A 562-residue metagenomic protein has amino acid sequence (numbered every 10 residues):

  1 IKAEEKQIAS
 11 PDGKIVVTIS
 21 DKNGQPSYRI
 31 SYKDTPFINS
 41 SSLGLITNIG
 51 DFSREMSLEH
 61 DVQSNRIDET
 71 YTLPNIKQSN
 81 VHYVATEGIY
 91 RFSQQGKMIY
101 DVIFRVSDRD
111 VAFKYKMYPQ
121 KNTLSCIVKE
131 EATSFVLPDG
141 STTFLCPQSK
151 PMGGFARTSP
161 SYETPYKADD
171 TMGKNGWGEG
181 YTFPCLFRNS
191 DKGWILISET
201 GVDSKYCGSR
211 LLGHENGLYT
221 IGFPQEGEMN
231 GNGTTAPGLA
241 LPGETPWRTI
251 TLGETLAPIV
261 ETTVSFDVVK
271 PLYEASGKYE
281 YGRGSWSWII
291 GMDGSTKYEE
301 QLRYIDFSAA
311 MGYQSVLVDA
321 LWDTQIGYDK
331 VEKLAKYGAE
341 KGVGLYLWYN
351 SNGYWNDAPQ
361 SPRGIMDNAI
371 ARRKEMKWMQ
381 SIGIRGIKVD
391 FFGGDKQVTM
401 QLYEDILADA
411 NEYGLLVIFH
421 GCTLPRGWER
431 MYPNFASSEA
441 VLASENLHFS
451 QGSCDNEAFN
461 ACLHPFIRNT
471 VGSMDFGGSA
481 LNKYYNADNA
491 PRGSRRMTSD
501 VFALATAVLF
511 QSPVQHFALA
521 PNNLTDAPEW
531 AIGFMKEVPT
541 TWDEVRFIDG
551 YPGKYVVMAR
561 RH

Functional and structural regions predicted by a protein language model:
E5-S265: N-terminal accessory beta-strand-rich subdomains and adjacent acidic, glycine-rich linkers that precede catalytic cores
Y90, L519-H562: Glycan-recognition and catalytic regions of carbohydrate-active enzymes
D101-V102, T235-G238, Y304-I305, L334 (+5 more regions): Generic recognition of flexible, low-complexity loop/linker segments
Y115, S308, D390, V417 (+1 more regions): Conserved, mostly hydrophobic/aromatic
A240-S315: An acidic-aromatic substrate-binding cleft motif
Q314, R385, Q515: Short acidic/polar active-site loop segments enriched in Thr and Asp
D319-S499: Aromatic- and carboxylate-enriched substrate-binding clefts and catalytic-loop regions of carbohydrate-active enzymes
N486-L504, V508-F510, Q515-H516, Y551 (+1 more regions): Long hydrophobic segments that form regular secondary structure
